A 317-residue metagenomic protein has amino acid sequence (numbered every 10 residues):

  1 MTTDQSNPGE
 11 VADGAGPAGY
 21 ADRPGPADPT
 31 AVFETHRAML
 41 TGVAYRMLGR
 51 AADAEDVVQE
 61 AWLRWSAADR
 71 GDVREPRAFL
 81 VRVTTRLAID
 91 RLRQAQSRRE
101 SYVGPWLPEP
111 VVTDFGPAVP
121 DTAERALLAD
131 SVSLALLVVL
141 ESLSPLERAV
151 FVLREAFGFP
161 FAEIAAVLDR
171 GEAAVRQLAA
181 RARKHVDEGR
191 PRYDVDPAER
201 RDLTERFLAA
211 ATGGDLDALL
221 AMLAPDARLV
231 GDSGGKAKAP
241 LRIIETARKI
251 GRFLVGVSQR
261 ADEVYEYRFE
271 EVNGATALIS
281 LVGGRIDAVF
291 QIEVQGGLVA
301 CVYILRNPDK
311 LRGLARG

Functional and structural regions predicted by a protein language model:
M1-D56, E60-A209, G213-L216, M222: Active-site-adjacent scaffolding segments
R91, V230, L314: Residues that scaffold the ATP/ADP-binding catalytic core of kinase and kinase-like folds
S97, G235, K310: Surface-exposed, flexible loop/turn segments at secondary-structure boundaries
P105, G231-S233, E271: A general secondary-structure junction signal
A218, K238, L278: Short, electropositive, low-hydrophobicity segments enriched in small/polar residues
L219, A227, G297: Hydrophobic pocket/interface hotspot
P225-Y267: A solvent-exposed, acidic/Ser-Thr-rich amphipathic alpha-helical stretch
L254-G317: C-terminal regulatory/effector modules of DNA-binding transcriptional regulators
